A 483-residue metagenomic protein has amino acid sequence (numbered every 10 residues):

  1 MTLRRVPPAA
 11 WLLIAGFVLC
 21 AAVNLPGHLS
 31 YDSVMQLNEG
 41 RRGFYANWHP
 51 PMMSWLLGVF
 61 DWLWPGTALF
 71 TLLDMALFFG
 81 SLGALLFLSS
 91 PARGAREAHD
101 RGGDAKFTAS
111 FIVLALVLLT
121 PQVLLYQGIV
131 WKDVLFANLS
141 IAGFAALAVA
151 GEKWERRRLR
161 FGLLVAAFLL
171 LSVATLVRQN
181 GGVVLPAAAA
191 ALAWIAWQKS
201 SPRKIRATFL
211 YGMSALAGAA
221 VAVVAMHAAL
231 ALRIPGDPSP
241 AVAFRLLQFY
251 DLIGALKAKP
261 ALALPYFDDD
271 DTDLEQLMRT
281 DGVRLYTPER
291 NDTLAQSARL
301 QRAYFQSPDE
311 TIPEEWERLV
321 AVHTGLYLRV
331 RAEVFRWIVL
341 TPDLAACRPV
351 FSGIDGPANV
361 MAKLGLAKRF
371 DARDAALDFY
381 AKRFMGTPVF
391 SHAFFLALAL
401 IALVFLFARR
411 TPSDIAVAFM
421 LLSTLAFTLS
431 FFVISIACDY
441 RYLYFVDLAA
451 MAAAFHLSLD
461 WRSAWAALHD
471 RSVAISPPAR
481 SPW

Functional and structural regions predicted by a protein language model:
V18, L114, G162-R178, A215-A219: Membrane-interface alpha helices of multi-pass inner-membrane proteins
V23-Q36, F44-L56, F60, W64-A68 (+3 more regions): Extracytoplasmic catalytic/substrate-binding loops of multi-pass membrane glycan-assembly enzymes
P51-W55, L63-A84, F111, Y126: Loop-to-helix entry region of an early transmembrane alpha helix in multi-pass inner-membrane enzymes
A68-L69, L73-A76, E333-L421: Membrane-interface anchor segments at the N-terminal boundary of transmembrane helices in multi-pass membrane enzymes
L72-H99, A142, A146: Transmembrane-helix motifs of polytopic, lipid-linked glycan transferases
L125-L135, V177: Short acidic/glycine- and proline-prone juxtamembrane loop motifs at membrane-interface regions of multi-pass membrane
G143-L163, A196-K199: Membrane-interface transmembrane helices that cradle and orient dolichyl/undecaprenyl
P235-A367: Membrane-proximal stem/loop segments at transmembrane-domain junctions that anchor or position
